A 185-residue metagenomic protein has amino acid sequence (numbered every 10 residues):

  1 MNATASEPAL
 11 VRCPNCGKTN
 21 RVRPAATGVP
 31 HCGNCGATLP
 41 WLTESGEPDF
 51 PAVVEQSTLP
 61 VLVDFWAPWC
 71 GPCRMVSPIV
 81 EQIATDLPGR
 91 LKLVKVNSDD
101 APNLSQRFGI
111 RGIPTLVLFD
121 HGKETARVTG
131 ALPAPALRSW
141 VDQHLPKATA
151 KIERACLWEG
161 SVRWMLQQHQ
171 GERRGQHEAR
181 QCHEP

Functional and structural regions predicted by a protein language model:
L10, V29, A67: Residues immediately within or flanking Cys/His clusters that coordinate Zn2+ in small zinc-binding modules
C13-C16, C32-C35: Short cysteine-rich clusters marking metal-coordination/redox-active sites
N20, T38-L39, S77: Cys/His-rich microdomains that often coordinate metals
V22-P30: Short linker/helix segments within small regulatory modules
T43-P60: A short beta-strand-turn-helix
S45, F65, S77-A84, P88-N103 (+1 more regions): Thiol-based oxidoreductase modules, predominantly thioredoxin-like and allied folds used for disulfide exchange
T58, F65-W69, G112: Short pre-active-site segment immediately N-terminal to redox-active cysteine/selenocysteine motifs in thiol-based
G112, V117-I152: Non-catalytic, surface beta->alpha helical segment in thiol-disulfide oxidoreductase systems
